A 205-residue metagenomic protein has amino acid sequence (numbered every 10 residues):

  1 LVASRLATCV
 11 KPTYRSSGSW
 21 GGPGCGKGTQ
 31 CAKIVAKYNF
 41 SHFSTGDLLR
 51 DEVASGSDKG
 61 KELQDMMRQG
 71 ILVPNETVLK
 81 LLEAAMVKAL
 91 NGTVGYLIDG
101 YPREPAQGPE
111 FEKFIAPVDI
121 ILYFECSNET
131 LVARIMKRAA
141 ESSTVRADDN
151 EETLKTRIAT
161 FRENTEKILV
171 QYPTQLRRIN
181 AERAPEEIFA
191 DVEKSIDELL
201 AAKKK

Functional and structural regions predicted by a protein language model:
L1-K205: Glycine-rich phosphate-binding loop of ATP-dependent small-molecule kinases
